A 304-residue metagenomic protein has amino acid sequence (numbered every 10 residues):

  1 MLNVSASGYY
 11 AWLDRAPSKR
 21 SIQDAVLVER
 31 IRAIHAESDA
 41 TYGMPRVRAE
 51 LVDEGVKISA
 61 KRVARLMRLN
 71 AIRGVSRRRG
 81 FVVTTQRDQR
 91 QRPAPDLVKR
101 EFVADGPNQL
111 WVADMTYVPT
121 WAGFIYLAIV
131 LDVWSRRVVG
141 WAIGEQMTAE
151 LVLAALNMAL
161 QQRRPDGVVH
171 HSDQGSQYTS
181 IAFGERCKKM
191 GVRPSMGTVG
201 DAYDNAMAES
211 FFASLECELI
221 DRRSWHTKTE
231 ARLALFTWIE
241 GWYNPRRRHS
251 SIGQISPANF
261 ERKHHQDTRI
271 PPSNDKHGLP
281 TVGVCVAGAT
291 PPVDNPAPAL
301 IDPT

Functional and structural regions predicted by a protein language model:
M1-T304: Charged DNA-binding/catalytic regions of mobile-element recombinases
